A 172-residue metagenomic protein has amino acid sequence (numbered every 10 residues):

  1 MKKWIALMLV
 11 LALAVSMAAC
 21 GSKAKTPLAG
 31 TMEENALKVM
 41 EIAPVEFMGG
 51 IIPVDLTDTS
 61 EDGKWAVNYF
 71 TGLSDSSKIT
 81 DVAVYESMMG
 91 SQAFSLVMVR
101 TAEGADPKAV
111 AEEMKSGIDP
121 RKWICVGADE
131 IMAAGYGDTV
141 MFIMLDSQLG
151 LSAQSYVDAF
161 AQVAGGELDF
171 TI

Functional and structural regions predicted by a protein language model:
M1-W4, M8-L9: Positively charged n-region of N-terminal signal peptides that target proteins for export
V10-A14: Core hydrophobic alpha-helical membrane-spanning segments
V15-A19: C-terminal motif of bacterial Sec signal peptides marking the signal peptidase cleavage site
C20-S95, T101-I172: Soluble, non-membrane globular domain cores that form compact, hydrophobic packing and curved binding surfaces
